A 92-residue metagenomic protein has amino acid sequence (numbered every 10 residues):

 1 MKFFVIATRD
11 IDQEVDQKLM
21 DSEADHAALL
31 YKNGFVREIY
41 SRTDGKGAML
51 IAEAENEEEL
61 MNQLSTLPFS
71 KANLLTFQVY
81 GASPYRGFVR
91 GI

Functional and structural regions predicted by a protein language model:
M1-I92: Conserved, structured core segments of small domains
